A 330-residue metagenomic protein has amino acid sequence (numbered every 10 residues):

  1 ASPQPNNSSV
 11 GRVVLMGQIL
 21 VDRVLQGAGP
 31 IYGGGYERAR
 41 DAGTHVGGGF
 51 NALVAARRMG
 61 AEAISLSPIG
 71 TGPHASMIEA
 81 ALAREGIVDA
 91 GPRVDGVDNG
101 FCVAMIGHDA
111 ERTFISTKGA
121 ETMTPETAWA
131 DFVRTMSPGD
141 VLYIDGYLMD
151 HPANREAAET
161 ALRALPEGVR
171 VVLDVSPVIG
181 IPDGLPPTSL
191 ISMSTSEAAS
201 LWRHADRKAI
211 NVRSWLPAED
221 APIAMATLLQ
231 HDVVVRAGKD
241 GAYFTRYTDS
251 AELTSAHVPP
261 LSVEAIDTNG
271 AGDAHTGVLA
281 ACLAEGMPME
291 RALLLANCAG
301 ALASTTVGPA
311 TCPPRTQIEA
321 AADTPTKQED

Functional and structural regions predicted by a protein language model:
A1-P68, P73-A80, R84, C102 (+1 more regions): Glycine-rich phosphate/adenosyl-contacting loop at the front of the ribokinase-like
A1-V14, E37, G180, H204-D330: Conserved phosphate-binding/catalytic region of the ribokinase-like
R12, E62-I64, V88, V169-R170 (+1 more regions): Residues at the starts of beta-strands that form the adenosine-phosphate
V14, I64, Y143, R170-V172 (+1 more regions): Structural detector of well-ordered beta-strand residues that form the stable sheet scaffold of enzyme domains
I19, Y147, A274: Active-site metal-binding loops of divalent metal-dependent hydrolases
G34-R38, R58-I144, A320-D330: Conserved N-terminal subdomain of the carbohydrate kinase-like
A56, S194, G272: Short, conserved phosphate/pyrophosphate- and ester-handling motifs at nucleotide-, phospho-/glycolipid
V141-E219, I223, D240-Y247: Conserved beta-alpha-beta core of the PfkB/ribokinase-like small-molecule kinase fold
